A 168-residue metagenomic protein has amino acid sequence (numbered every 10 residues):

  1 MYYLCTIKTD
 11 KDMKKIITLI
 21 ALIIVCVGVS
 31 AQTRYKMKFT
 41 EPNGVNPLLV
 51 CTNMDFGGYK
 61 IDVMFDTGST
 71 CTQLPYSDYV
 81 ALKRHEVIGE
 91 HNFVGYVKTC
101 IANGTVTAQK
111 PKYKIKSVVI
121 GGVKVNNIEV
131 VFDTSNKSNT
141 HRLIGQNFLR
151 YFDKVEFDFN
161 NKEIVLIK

Functional and structural regions predicted by a protein language model:
M1-Y3, I24: Short intrinsically disordered, low-complexity coil segments enriched in acidic
Y2, K8-I16, Q32: Positively charged n-region of N-terminal signal peptides that target proteins for export
T9, S30-K168: Pepsin/retropepsin-fold aspartyl endopeptidases
I16-V25: Sec-dependent N-terminal signal peptides
